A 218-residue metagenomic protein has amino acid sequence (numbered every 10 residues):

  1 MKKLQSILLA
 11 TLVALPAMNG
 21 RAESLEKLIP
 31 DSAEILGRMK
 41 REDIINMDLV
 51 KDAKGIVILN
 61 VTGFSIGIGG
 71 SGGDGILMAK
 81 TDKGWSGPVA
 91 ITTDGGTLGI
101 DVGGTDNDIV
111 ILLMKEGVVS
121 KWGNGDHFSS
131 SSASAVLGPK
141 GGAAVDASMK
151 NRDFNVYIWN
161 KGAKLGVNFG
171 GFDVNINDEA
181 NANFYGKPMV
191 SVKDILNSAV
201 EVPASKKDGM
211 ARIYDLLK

Functional and structural regions predicted by a protein language model:
M1, A22-E23: Absolute protein N-terminus
M1-L8: Bacterial N-terminal signal peptides that target proteins for export
L15-A22: Sec/Tat signal peptide C-region and signal peptidase I cleavage site
E23-K218: Small-residue-enriched, tightly packed secondary-structure blocks
